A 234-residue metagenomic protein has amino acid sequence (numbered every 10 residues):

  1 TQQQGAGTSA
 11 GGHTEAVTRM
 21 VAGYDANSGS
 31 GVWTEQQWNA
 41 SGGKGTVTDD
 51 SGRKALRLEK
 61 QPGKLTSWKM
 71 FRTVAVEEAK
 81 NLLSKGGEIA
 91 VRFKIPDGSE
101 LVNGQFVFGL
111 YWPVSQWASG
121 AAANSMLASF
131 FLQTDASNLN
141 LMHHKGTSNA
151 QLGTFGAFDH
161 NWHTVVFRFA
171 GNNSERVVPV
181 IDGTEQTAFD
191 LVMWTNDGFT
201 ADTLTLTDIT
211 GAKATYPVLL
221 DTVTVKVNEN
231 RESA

Functional and structural regions predicted by a protein language model:
T1-G12: Ser/Thr/Gly/Pro-rich low-complexity, disordered linker/stalk segments of secreted and cell-surface proteins
G12-H13, D25-K64: Extracellular glycan-recognition surfaces and repeat-rich motifs
K60-L139: Secretory/extracellular carbohydrate-interaction modules and structurally similar beta-sandwich "look-alikes"
L141-T164: Short, aromatic/His-centered strand-loop micro-motif at the edge of beta-sheets
N161-G171, V177-P179: Short tryptophan-centered beta-strand motifs in secreted/extracellular beta-sheet-rich domains of glycan-recognition
V180-T184: Short strand-turn-strand beta-turns centered on an Asx-Gly dipeptide
F189-D221: Flexible glycan-contacting loops in extracellular carbohydrate-active proteins
T222-A234: Extended recognition patches within non-cytosolic domains
